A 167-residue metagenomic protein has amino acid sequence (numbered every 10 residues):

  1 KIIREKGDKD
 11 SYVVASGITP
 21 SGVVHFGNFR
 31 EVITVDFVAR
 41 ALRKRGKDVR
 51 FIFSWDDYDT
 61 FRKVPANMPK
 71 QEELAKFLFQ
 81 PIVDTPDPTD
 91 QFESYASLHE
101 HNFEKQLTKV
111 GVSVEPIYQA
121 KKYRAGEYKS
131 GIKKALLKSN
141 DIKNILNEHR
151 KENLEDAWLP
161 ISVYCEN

Functional and structural regions predicted by a protein language model:
K1-I142: N-terminal Rossmann-like or analogous alpha/beta NTP/dinucleotide-binding catalytic cores that position adenine
N140-N167: Cys/His-rich short segments
